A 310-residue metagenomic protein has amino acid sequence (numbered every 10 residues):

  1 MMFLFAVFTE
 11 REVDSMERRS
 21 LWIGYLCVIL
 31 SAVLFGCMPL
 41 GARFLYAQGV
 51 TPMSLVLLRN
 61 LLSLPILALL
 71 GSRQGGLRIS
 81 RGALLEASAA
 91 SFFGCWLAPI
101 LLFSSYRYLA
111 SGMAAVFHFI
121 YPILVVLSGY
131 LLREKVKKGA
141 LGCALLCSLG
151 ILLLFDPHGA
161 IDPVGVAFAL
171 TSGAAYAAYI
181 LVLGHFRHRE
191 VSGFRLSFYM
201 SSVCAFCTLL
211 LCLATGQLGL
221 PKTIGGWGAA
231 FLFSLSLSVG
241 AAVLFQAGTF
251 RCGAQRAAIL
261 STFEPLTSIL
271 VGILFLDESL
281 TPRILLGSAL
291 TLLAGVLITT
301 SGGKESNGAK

Functional and structural regions predicted by a protein language model:
M1-S54, L58, H158-H185, F206-C207 (+1 more regions): Glycine-/small-residue-enriched transmembrane alpha-helix faces in small-molecule transporters and effluxers
W22-C27, M53-L69, E86-A89, A140-L146 (+3 more regions): Hydrophobic alpha-helical transmembrane segments of multi-pass integral membrane proteins, especially transporters
A32, L58, A114-I120, L183-F206 (+1 more regions): Helix-helix packing/entry segments at the starts of transmembrane helices
L34-P39, A68-A114, L153, S234-C252: Specific transmembrane alpha-helical segments of multi-pass solute transporters/efflux pumps, especially DMT/EamA
G36, L40, S91-W96, I100 (+6 more regions): Hydrophobic/small/kink-forming positions within alpha-helical transmembrane segments of polytopic membrane proteins
L45, L55, R59, S105 (+6 more regions): Hydrophobic/aromatic residues within transmembrane alpha-helices of multi-pass small-molecule transporters
I66, G71-Q74, L102, Y121-G142 (+1 more regions): C-terminal transmembrane-helix exit sites in multi-pass transporters
L67, V136-D156, T208, T262 (+2 more regions): Hydrophobic transmembrane alpha-helices of multi-pass small-molecule transport proteins
